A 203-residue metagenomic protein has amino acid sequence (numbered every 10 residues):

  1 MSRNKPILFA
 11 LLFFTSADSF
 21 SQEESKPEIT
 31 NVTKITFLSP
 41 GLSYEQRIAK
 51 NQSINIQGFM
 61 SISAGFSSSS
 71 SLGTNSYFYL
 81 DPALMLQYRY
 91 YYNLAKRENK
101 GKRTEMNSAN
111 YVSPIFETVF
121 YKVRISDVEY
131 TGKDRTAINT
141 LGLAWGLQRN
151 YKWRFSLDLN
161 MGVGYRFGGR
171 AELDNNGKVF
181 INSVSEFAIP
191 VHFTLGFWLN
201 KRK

Functional and structural regions predicted by a protein language model:
S21-N75, V119-S126, T194-K203: Short glycine/proline- and aromatic-enriched beta-strand/turn motifs that initiate or cap beta-hairpins
Q22-I29, N51, N93-A109, Y151-L157 (+1 more regions): Short loop/turn motifs that connect adjacent beta-strands in outer-membrane beta-barrel proteins
P27-N31, T36-L38, F78-L84, K133-L141 (+2 more regions): Residues that define the transmembrane beta-barrel architecture of outer-membrane proteins
N31-I35, I56-G58, N110-F116, L143 (+1 more regions): Membrane-embedded beta-strand positions of outer-membrane beta-barrel proteins
L42, L86, L143-W145, R149 (+2 more regions): Membrane-embedded beta-strands of outer-membrane beta-barrel proteins, especially the hydrophobic/small aromatic
Q46, Y90-Y92, L147-R149, Y165 (+1 more regions): Residue-level signature of outer-membrane beta-barrel architecture
A64-F78, T118-T136, G168-V184: Flexible, solvent-exposed loop segments that connect beta-strands
P82-R97, S185-K203: Outer-membrane beta-barrel "beta-signal"
